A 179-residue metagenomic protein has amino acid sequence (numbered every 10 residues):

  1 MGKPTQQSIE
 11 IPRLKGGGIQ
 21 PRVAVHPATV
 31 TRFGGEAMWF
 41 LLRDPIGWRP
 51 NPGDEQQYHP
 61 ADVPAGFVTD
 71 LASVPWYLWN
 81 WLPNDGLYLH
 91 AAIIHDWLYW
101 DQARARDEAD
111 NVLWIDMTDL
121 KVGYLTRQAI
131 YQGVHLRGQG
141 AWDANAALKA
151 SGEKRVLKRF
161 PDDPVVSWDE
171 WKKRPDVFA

Functional and structural regions predicted by a protein language model:
M1-A179: Extended terminal accessory/targeting regions
